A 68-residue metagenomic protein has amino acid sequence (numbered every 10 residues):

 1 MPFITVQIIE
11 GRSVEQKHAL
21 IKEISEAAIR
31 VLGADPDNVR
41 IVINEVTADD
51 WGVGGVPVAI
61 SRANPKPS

Functional and structural regions predicted by a protein language model:
P2-S68: A domain-level signal for the structural core that forms small-molecule/cofactor-binding pockets and catalytic centers
